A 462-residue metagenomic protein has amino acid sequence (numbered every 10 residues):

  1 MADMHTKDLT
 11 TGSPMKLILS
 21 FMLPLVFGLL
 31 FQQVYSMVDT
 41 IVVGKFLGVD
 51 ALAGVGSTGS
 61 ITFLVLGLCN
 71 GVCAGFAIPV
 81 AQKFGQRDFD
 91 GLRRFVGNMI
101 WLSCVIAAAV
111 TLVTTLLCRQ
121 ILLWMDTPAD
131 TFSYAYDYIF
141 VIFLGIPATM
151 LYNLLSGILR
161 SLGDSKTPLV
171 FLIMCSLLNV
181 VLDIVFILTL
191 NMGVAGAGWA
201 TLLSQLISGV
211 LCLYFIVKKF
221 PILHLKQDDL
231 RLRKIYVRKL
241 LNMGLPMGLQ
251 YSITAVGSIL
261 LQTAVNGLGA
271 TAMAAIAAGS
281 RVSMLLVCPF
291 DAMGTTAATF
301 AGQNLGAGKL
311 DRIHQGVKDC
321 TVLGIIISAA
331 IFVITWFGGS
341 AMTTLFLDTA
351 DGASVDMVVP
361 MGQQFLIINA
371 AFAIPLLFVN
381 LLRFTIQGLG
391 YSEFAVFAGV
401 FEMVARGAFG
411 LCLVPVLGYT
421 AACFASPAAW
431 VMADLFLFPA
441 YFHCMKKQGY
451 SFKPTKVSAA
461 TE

Functional and structural regions predicted by a protein language model:
M1-M22, V80-G145, T189-L245, A301-F372 (+1 more regions): Short alpha-helical transmembrane segments in multi-pass integral membrane proteins
T11, M15-V34, V38, I61 (+8 more regions): Residue-level signal for short hydrophobic patches within transmembrane helices of multi-pass membrane transporters
S20-D39, V141, C175, S204-S208 (+3 more regions): Transmembrane helical elements of multi-pass membrane transporters/channels
L30, V34-L52, L122-A129, V185-M192 (+6 more regions): Helix-terminus/linker motif at the lipid-water interface of multi-pass membrane proteins
V43-F63, A129-Y134, V194-A195, Y236-M243 (+5 more regions): Interfacial/gating helices of multi-pass transporter permease domains
L52-L112, T149-P168, A275-G339, L376-G390 (+1 more regions): Small-residue-rich hydrophobic transmembrane alpha-helices
L64-G67, T111, N179-D183, G209-L213 (+4 more regions): Hydrophobic transmembrane alpha-helices of multi-pass small-molecule transporters
C73, I142-R160, P168-S176, A197-V210 (+4 more regions): Short runs within selected transmembrane alpha-helices of multi-pass transporters and secretion channels
